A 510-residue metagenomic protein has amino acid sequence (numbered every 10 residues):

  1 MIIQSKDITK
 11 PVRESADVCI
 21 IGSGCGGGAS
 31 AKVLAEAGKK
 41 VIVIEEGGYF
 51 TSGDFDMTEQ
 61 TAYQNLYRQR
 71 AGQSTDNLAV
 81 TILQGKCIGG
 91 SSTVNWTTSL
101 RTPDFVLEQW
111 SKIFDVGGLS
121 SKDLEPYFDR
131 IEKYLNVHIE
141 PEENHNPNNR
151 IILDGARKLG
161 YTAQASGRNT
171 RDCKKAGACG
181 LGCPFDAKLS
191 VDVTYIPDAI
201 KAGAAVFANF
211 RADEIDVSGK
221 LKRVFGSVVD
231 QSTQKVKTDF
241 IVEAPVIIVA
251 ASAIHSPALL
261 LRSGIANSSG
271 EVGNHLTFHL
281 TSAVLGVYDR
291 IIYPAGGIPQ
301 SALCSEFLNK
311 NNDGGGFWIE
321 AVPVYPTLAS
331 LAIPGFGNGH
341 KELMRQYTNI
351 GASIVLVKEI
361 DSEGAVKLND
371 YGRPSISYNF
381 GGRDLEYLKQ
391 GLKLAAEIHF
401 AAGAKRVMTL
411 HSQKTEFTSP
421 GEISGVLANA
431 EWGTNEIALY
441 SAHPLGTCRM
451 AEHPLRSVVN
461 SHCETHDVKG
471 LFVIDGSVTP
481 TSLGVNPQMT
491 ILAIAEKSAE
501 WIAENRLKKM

Functional and structural regions predicted by a protein language model:
M1-V18, E36, D76, E496 (+1 more regions): Extreme N-terminal leader/targeting segments of oxidoreductases
V18-V43: N-terminal Rossmann-like FAD-binding beta1-loop-alpha1 element of flavoenzymes
G24-C25, I254, V478: Residue-level detector of alpha-helix initiation sites
V33-K40, G47-S52, D56-M57, K201 (+5 more regions): Glycine-rich loop(s) and the adjacent beta-strand/alpha-helix scaffold that form part
Q60-E140, V355-A365, N369: Redox-cofactor-proximal catalytic regions of oxidoreductases
N95, K237, S269-H399, G433-N435 (+3 more regions): FAD cofactor-binding and catalytic pocket of flavoenzymes
I113, G117-E214, S218-L221, R406-I437: Conserved redox-cofactor binding core of oxidoreductases
T481-A499: A conserved FAD-binding loop/helix module that cradles the flavin
